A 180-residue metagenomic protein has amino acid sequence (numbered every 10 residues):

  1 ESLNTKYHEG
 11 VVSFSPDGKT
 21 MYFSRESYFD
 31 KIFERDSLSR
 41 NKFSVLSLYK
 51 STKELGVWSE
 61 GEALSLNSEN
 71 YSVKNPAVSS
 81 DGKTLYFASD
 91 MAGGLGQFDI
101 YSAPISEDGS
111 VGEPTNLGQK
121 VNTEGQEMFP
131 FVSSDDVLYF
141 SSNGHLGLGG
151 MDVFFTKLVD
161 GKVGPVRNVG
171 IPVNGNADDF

Functional and structural regions predicted by a protein language model:
E1-F180: Short, conserved micro-motifs composed of acidic
